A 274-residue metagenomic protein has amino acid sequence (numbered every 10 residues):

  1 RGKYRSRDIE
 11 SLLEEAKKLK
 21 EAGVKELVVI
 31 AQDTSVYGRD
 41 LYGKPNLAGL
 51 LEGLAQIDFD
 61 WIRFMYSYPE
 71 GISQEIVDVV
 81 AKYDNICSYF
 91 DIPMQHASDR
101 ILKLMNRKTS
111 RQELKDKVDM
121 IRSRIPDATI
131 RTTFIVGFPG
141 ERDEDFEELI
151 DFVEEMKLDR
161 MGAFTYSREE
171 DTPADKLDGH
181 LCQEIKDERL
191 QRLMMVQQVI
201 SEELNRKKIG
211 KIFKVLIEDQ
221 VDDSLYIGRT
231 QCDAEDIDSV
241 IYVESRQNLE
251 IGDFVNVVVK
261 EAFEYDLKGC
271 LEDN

Functional and structural regions predicted by a protein language model:
R1-E10: Canonical Radical SAM [4Fe-4S] cluster-binding loop centered on the CxxxCxxC motif and its immediate flanking residues
L12, V29, F64, I92 (+6 more regions): Conserved, mostly hydrophobic/aromatic
K20-F146, E154: Conserved SAM/AdoMet-binding glycine-rich loop
K25, D60, D159, F164 (+1 more regions): Short acidic/polar active-site loop segments enriched in Thr and Asp
Q32-T34, Y166, R246: Short, ordered loop/turn segments at secondary-structure junctions
G38-A55, M105, R168-V199: Radical SAM enzyme [4Fe-4S]-AdoMet core and its adjacent flexible, acidic and glycine-rich loops/tails across
K176-N274: Terminal RNA-binding accessory module
